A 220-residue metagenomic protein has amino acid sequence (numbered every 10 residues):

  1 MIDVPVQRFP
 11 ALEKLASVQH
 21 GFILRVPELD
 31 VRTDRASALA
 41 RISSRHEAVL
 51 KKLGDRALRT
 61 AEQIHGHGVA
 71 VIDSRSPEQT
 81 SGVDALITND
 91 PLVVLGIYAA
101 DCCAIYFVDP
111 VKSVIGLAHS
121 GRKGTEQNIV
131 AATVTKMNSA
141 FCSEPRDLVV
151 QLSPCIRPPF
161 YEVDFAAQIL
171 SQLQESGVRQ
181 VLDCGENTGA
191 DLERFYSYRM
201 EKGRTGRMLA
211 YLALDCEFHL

Functional and structural regions predicted by a protein language model:
M1-L220: Active-site microenvironment for binding and transforming phosphate-containing groups
